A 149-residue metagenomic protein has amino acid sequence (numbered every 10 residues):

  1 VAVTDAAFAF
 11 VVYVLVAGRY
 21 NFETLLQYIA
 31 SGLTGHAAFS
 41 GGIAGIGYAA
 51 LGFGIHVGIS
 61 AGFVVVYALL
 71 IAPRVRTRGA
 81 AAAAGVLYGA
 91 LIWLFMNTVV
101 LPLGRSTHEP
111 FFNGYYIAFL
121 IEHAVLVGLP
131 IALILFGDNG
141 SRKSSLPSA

Functional and structural regions predicted by a protein language model:
V1-R19: N-terminal signal-anchor transmembrane alpha helix
A2-A7, G89-V99: Aromatic-anchored segments of alpha-helical transmembrane domains
V14-G47: Extracytosolic (periplasmic/ER-lumenal) interhelical loops and adjacent juxtamembrane/interface segments of multi-pass
A50-A68: Hydrophobic alpha-helical transmembrane segments
P73-L94: Internal alpha-helical transmembrane segments of multi-pass membrane proteins
T98-L120: Interfacial helix-loop-helix junctions of multi-pass membrane proteins
E122-F136: Hydrophobic cores of alpha-helical transmembrane segments in multi-pass inner/ER membrane proteins, independent
G137-A149: Short, charged juxtamembrane terminal tails flanking transmembrane helices
